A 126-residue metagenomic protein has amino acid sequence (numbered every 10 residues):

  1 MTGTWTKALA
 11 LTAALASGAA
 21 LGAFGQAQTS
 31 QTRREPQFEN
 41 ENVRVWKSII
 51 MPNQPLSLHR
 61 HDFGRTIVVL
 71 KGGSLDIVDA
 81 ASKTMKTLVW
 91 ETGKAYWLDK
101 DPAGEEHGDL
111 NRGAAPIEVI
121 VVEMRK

Functional and structural regions predicted by a protein language model:
M1-A10: Bacterial N-terminal signal peptides that target proteins for export
A10-G22: Bacterial N-terminal signal peptides
F24-Q28: Boundary of Sec targeting at the N-terminus
T32-S57, D62-V68, I120-V122: A short glycine-rich, His/Asp/Glu-containing loop-to-beta-strand
E39-N42, K83-D101: Short acidic-glycine-tyrosine-enriched beta hairpin
N53-S57, G93-D109: Histidine-centered metal-chelating micro-motifs
H61-A81: Glycine- and acidic-residue-biased ligand/ion/polar-headgroup-sensing regions
D101-R125: Ligand-binding loop in jelly-roll beta-barrel domains
